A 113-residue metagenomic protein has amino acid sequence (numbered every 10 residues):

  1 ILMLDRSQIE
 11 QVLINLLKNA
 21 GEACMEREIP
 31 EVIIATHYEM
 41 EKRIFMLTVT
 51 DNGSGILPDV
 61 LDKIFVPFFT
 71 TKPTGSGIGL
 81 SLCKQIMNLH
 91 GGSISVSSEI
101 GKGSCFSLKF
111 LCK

Functional and structural regions predicted by a protein language model:
I1-L4, T71: Conserved micro-motifs of the catalytic ATP-binding
I9-E10: A residue-level detector for a conserved hydrophobic packing site within the catalytic ATP-binding domain
I29-K42: Short beta-strand/loop element within the Bergerat-fold HATPase_c
D51: Acidic ATP/Mg2+-coordinating residue in the GHKL
G55-K63: Short helix N-cap motif at coil->helix boundaries in the Bergerat
G79, C83: Short alpha-helical Gxxx[C/S/T] motif in the catalytic ATP-binding
